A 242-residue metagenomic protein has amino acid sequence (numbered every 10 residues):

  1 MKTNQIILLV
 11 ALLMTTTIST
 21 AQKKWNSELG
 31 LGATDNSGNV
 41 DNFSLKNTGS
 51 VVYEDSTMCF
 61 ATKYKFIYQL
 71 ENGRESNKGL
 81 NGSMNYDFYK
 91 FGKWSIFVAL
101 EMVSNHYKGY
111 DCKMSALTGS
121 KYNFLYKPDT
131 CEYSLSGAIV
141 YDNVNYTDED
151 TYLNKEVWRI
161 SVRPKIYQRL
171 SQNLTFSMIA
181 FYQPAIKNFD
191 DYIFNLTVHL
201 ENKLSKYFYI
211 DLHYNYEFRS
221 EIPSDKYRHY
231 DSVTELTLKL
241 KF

Functional and structural regions predicted by a protein language model:
Q22-A61: Short glycine/proline- and aromatic-enriched beta-strand/turn motifs that initiate or cap beta-hairpins
W25, D41-L45, S76-L80, C112-A116 (+4 more regions): Residues that define the transmembrane beta-barrel architecture of outer-membrane proteins
W25, S56-T62, K93-I96, P128-T130 (+2 more regions): Repeated loop/turn-to-beta-strand initiation elements of outer-membrane beta-barrel proteins
L31-D35, T62-F66, V98-M102, T118 (+4 more regions): Transmembrane beta-barrel strands of outer-membrane/channel proteins
N47-G49, G82-M84, T118, L135 (+4 more regions): Membrane-embedded beta-strands of outer-membrane beta-barrel proteins, especially the hydrophobic/small aromatic
V51-D55, F88, Y122-F124, Q168 (+2 more regions): Residue-level signature of outer-membrane beta-barrel architecture
N123, T130-P184: Detector for outer-membrane/organellar transmembrane beta-barrel domains, recognizing the amphipathic beta-strand
K203, Y230-F242: Outer-membrane beta-barrel "beta-signal"
